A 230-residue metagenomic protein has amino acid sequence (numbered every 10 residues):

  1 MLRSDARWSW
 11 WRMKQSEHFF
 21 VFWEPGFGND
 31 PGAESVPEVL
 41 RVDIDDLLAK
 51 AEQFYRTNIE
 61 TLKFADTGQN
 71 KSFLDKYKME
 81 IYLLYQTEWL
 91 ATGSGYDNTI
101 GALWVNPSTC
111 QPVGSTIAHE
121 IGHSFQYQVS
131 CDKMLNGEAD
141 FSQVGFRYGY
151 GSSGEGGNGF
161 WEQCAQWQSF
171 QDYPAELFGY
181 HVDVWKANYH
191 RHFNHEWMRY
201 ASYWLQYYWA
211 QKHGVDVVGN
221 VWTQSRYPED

Functional and structural regions predicted by a protein language model:
M1-I100, W104-I121, F125-G137: Zn2+-dependent metallopeptidase catalytic core
Q53, W197-W204, D216: Short, well-structured alpha-helical interface segments that form or flank functional binding sites
A65-Q69, Y173-G179, K212-V218: Structural helix-adjacent loops and short alpha-helical linkers that scaffold large soluble proteins
E88-T92, Y173-L177, E229-D230: Secretory-pathway/luminal and periplasmic proteins that interact with or process carbohydrate-rich
A102-F193, A201, Y208: Zinc-dependent metallopeptidase catalytic helix centered on the HExxH motif and its immediate flanking segment
I117, Q206-K212, V221: Conserved catalytic-core segments centered on acid/base and nucleophilic motifs
N188-N194, S225-D230: Short, mixed-charge aromatic SLiMs
H213-D230: Amphipathic alpha-helical substructures
